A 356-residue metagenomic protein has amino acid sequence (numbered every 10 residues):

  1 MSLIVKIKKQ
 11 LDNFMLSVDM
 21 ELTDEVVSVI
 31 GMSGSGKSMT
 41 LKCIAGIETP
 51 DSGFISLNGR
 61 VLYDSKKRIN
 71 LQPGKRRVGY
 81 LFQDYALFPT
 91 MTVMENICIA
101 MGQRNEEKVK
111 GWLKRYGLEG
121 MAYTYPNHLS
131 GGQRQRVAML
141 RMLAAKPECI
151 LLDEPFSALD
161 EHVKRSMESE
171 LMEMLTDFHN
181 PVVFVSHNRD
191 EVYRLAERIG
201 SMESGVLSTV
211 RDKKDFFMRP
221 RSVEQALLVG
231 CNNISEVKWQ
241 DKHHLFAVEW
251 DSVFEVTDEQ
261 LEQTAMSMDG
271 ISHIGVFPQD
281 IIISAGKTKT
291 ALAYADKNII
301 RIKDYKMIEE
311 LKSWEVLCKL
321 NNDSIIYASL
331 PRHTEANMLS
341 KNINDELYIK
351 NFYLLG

Functional and structural regions predicted by a protein language model:
K6-M32, S38-M39, G46-T49, R60 (+2 more regions): Non-catalytic connector elements of ABC transporters
S38-L41, V137: ABC ATPase nucleotide-binding domain helices that frame the ATP-binding cleft
K42-C43, R198: The short alpha-helix immediately C-terminal to the Walker A/P-loop
E48-T49, S56, A86, G102 (+1 more regions): A position-specific signal in ABC ATPase nucleotide-binding domains
G53-S65: Conserved ABC transporter NBD signature motif
L62-Y80: ABC ATPase NBD coupling module
R77, Q83, T92-E224: ABC ATPase nucleotide-binding domains
F217-D241, H273-G275: C-terminal boundary and immediately downstream tail of ABC-type ATPase nucleotide-binding domains
